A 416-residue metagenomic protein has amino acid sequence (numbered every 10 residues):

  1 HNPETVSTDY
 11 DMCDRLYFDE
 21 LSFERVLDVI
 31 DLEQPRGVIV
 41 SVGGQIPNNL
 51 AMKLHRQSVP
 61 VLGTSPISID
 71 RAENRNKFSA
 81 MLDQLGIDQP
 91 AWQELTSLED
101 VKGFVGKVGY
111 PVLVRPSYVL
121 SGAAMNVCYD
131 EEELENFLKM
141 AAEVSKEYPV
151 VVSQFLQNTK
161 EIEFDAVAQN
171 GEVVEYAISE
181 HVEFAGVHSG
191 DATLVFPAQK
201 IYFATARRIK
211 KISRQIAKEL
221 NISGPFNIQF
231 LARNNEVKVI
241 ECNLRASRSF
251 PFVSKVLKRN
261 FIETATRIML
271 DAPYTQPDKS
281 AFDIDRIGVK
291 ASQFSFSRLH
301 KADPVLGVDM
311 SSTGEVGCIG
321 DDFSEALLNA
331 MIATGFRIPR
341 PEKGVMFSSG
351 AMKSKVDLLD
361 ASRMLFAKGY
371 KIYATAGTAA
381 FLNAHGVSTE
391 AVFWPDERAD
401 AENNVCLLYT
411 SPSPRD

Functional and structural regions predicted by a protein language model:
H1, D11, F347-S348, S354-L359 (+1 more regions): Generic long, charged, amphipathic alpha-helical segments
H1-M12, R75-F78, A376-F381: Short, glycine/polar-rich helix-capping loops at beta-to-alpha or helix-loop-helix junctions that flank or form
H1-P35, I46-N48, H55, P60-G63 (+6 more regions): ATP-dependent carboxylate activation and anion-phosphoryl transfer catalytic cores that bind Mg-ATP to form
Y17-D19, S58-S65, G386-A399: Short hydrophobic/aromatic-enriched beta-strand-loop microsegments
F18-F23, D70-N74, F323-N329, S349-K353 (+2 more regions): A general structural motif
R36-V42: Periplasmic-binding protein-like
T64-M125, A384-F393: A conserved helix-loop-beta module that forms one wall/lid of the active-site cleft in ATP-utilizing catalytic domains
Y409-D416: Conserved small/polar residues in nucleotide/adenosyl-binding loops
